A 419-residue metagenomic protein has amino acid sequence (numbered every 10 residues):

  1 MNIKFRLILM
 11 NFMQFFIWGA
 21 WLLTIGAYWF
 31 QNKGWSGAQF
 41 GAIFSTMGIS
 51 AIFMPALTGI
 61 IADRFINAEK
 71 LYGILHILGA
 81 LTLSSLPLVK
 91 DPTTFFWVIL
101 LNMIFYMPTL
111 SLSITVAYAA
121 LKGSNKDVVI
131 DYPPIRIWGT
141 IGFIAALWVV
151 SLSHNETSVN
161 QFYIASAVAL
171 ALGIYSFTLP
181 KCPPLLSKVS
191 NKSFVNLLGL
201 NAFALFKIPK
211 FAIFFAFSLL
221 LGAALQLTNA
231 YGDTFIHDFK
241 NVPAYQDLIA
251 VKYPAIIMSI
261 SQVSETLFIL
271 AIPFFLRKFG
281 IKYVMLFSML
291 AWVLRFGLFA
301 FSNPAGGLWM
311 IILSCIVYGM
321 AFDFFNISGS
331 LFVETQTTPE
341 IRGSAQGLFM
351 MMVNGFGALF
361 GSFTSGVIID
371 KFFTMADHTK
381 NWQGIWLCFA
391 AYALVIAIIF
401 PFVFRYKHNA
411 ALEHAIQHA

Functional and structural regions predicted by a protein language model:
M1, L179-A216, N241-Q246: Juxtamembrane intracellular "pre-TM" segments in multi-pass secondary transporters
M1-G48, F211-Q246, Y253, N326: Helix-loop boundary and gating motifs at the non-cytosolic
R6, S85-V89, A169-K181, I385-A419: Multi-pass alpha-helical transporter architecture, strongest for 12-TM Major Facilitator/SLC carriers used
F12, T82, P92-L112, V116 (+2 more regions): Hydrophobic core of transmembrane alpha-helices in multi-pass small-molecule transporters, especially MFS/SLC-type
D63-H76, R277-M289: Cytoplasmic membrane-interface "Motif A"-like loop-to-helix N-cap segments of 12-TM Major Facilitator Superfamily
I77-D91, L290-P304: C-terminal ends and interior cores of transmembrane alpha-helices in multi-pass membrane transporters/permeases
L100-W138: Cytoplasmic helix-loop-helix junction between adjacent transmembrane helices in 12-TM secondary transporters
L152-V168, V367-A393: A membrane-interface helix-boundary motif in multi-pass transporters
